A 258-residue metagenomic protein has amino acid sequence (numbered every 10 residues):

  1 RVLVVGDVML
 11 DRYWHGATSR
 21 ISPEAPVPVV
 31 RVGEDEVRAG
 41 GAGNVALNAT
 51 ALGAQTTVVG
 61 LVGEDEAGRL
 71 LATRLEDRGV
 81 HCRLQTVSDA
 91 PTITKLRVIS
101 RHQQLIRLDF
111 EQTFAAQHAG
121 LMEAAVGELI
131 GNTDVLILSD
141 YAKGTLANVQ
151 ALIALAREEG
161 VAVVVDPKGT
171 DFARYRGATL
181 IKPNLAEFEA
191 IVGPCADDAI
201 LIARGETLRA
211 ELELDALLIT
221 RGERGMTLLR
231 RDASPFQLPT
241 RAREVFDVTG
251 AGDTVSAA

Functional and structural regions predicted by a protein language model:
R1-S19: Positively charged, low-complexity intrinsically disordered leader regions
V8, Y141, T254: Active-site metal-binding loops of divalent metal-dependent hydrolases
P23-T94: Substrate-binding N-lobe of the ribokinase-like
G33-V37, P239-G250: Short pre-catalytic strand/loop immediately N-terminal to key active-site residues, enriched for Gly-Thr
A49, F246-A258: Short, small-residue alpha-helix embedded
L84-A90, R97-I130: Conserved phosphate-binding/catalytic loop of the ribokinase/pfkB sugar-kinase fold
I130-L136: Short acidic/histidine-rich motifs immediately flanking catalytic phosphotransfer sites in two-component signaling
V135, K143-P235, E244: Conserved phosphate/ATP/ADP-binding segment of small-molecule kinases
